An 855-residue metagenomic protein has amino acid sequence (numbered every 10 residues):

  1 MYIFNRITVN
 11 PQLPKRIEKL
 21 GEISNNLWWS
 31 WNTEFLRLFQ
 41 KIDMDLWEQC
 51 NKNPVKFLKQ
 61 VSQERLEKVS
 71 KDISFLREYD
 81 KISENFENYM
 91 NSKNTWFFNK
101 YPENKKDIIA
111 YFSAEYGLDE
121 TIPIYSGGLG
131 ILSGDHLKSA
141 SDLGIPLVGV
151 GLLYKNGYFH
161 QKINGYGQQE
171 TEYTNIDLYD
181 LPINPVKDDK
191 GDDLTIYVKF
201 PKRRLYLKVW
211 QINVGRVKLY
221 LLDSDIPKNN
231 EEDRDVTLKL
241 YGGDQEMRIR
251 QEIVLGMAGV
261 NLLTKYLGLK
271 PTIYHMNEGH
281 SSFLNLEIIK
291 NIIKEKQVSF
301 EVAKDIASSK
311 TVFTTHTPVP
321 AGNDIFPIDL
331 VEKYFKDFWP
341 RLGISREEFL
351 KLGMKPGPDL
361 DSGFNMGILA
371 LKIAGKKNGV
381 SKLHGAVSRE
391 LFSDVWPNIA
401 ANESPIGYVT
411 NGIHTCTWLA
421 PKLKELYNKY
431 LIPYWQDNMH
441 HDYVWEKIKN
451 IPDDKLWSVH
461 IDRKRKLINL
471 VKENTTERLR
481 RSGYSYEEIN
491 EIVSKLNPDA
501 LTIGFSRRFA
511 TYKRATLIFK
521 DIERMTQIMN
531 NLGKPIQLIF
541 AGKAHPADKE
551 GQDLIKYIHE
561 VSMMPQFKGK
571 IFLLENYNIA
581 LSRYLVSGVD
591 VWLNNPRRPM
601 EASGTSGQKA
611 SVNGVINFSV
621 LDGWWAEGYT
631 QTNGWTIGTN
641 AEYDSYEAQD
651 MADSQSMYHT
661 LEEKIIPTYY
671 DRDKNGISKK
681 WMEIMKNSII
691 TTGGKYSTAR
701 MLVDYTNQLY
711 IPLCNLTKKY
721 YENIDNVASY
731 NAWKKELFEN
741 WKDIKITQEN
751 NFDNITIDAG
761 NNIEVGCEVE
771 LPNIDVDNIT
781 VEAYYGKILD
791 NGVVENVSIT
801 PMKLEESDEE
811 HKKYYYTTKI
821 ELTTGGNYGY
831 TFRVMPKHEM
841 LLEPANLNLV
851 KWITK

Functional and structural regions predicted by a protein language model:
M1-K855: Catalytic cores of carbohydrate-active enzymes across secretory and cytosolic contexts
